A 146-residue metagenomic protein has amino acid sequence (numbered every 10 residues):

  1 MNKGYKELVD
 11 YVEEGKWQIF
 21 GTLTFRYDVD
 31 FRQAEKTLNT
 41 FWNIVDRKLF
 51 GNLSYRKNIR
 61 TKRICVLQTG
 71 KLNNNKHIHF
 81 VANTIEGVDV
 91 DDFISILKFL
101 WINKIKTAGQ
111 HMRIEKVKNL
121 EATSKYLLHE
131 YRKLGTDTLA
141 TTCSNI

Functional and structural regions predicted by a protein language model:
M1-K76, T84-I146: Right-hand nucleic-acid polymerase module
